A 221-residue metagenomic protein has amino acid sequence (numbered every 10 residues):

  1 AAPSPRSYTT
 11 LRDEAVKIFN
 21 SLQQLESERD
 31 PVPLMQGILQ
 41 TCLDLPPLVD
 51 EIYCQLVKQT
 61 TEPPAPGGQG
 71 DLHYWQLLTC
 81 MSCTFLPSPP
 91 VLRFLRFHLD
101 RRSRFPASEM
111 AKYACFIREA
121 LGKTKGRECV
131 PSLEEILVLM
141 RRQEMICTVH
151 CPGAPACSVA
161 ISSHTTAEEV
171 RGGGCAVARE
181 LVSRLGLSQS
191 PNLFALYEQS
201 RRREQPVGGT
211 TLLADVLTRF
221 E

Functional and structural regions predicted by a protein language model:
A1-E221: Intrinsically disordered, Pro/Ser/Thr-rich cytosolic linker and juxtamembrane tail regions that serve as
